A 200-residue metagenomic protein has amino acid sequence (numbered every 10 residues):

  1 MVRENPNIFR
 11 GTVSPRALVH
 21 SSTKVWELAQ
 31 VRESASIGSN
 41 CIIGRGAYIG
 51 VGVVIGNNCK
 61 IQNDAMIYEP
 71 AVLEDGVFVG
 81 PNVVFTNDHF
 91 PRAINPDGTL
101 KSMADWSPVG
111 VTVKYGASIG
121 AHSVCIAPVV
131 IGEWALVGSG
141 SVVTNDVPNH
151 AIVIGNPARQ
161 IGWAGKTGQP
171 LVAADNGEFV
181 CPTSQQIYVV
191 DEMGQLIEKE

Functional and structural regions predicted by a protein language model:
M1-P6, E200: Short, Lys/Arg-enriched, disordered terminal segments
P6-P96, L100-I154, A158-Q160: Structural signal for interior beta-strand "rungs" in well-ordered beta-sheet cores of soluble enzyme domains
N87, G155, T183, E192 (+1 more regions): Pocket-edge structural micro-motifs
N149-G155, A164-A173: Short, intrinsically disordered, charge-biased short linear motifs at domain edges
Q160-W163, F179: Cys/His-enriched microdomains
G165, C181-S184: Short cysteine-rich clusters marking metal-coordination/redox-active sites
A173-A174, I187-D191: Short, non-ligating residues that shape and space the ligands of small metal-coordination modules and catalytic
F179, L196-E198: Short linear proline/tyrosine/threonine-rich motifs used for host-factor recruitment and membrane trafficking/assembly
